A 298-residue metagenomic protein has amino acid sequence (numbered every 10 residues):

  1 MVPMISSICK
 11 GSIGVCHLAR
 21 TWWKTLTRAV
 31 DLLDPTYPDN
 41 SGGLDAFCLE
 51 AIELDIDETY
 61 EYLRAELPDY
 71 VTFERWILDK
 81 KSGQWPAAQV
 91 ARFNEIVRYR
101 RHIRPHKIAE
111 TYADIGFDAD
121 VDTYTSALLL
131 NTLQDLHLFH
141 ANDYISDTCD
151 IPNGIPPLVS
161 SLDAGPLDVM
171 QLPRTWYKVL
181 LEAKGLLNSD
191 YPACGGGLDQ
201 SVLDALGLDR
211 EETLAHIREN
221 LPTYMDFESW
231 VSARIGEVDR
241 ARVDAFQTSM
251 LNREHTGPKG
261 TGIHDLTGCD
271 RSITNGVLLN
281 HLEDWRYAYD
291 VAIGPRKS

Functional and structural regions predicted by a protein language model:
V2-D39, P86-Q89, F93-A193, D199 (+1 more regions): Polar/charged low-complexity regulatory segments
D34-E74, N188-E228: Amphipathic alpha-helical packing elements
E66-K81, S126-T148, R210, N220-I235 (+2 more regions): Repeat-associated, polar segments at repeat-unit boundaries in modular proteins
S82-G83, L198, L206, G236-R240: Extended, low-complexity, amphipathic alpha-helical coiled-coil/linker regions that act as scaffolds and localization
